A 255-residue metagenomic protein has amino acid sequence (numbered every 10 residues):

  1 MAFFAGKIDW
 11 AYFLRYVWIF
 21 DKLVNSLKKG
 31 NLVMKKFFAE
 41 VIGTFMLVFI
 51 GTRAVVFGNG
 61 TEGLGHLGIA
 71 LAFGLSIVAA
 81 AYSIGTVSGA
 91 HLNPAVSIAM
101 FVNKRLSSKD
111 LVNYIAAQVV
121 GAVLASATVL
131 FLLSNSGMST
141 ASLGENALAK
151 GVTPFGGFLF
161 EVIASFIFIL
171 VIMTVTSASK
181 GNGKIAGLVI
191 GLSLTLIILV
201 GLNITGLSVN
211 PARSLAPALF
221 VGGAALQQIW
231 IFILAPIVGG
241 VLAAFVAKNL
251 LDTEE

Functional and structural regions predicted by a protein language model:
F4, W10-L14: Short hydrophobic targeting helices and cationic amphipathic motifs that mediate membrane/organellar targeting
F13-E255: Membrane-interface helix-loop junctions and terminal tails of multi-pass membrane proteins
